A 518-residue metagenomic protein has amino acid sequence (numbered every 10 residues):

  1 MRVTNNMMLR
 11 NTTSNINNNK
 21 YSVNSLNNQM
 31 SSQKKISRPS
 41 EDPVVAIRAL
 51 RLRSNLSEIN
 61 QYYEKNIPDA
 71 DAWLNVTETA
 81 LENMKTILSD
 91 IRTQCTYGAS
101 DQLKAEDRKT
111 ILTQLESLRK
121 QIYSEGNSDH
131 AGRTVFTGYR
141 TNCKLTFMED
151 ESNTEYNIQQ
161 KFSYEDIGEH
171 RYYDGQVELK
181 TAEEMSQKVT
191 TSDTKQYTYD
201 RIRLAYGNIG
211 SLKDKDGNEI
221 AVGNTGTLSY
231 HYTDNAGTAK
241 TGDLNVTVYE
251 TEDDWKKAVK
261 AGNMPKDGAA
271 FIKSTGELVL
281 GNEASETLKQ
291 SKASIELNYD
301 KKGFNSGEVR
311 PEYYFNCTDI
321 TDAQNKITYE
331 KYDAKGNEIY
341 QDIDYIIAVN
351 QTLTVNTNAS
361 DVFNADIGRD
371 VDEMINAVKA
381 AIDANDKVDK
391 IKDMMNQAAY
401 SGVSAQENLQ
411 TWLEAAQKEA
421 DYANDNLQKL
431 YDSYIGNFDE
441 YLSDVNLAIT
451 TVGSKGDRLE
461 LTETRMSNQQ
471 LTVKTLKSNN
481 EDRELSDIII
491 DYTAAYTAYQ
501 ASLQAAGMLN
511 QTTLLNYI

Functional and structural regions predicted by a protein language model:
M1-D150, D421-I518: Amphipathic alpha-helical polymerization modules
I16, V23, N27-M30, K34 (+5 more regions): Polar, low-complexity export/assembly segments characteristic of proteins that are secreted or assemble on the cell
K65-N66, A239-E252, Y313-N325, K477: Short, positively charged
R92-N235, V279, N305-R369, Q511-I518: Amphipathic alpha-helical coiled-coil/heptad-repeat segments
H130, T191-D193, D200, Y249 (+5 more regions): Generic detection of intrinsically disordered/low-complexity segments and helix-coil linkers/edges
D193-N305: Extended, beta-strand-rich, solvent-exposed assembly scaffolds of outer structural proteins
M264-K266, I339, D491: Short, small/polar residue-rich loop motifs at catalytic or cofactor-binding pockets
